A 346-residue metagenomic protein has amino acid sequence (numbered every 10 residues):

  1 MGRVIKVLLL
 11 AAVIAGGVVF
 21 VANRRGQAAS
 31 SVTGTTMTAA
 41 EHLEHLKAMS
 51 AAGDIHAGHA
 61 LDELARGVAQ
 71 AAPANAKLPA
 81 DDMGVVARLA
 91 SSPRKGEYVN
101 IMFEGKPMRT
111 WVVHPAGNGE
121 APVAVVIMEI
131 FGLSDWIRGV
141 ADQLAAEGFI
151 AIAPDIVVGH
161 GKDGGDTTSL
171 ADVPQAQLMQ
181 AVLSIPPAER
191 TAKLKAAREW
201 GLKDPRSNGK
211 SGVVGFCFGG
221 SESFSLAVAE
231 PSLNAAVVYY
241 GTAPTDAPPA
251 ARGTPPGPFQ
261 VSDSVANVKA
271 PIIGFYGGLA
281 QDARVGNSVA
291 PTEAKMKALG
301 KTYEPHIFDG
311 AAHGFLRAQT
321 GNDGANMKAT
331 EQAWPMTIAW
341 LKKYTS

Functional and structural regions predicted by a protein language model:
R3-L9, V13-S346: N-terminal cap/leader regions of alpha/beta-hydrolase-fold enzymes, predominantly small-molecule hydrolases
